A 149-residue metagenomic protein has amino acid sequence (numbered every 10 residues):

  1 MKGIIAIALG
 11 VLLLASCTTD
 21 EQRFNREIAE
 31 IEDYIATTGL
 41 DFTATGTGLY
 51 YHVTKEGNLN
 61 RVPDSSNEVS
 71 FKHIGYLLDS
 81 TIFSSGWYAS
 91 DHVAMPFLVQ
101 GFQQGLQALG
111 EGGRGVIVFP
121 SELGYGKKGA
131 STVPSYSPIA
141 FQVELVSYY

Functional and structural regions predicted by a protein language model:
M1-C17: Sec-dependent bacterial lipoprotein signal peptides
I5, C17-Y149: Cross-family detector of peptidyl-prolyl cis-trans isomerase
